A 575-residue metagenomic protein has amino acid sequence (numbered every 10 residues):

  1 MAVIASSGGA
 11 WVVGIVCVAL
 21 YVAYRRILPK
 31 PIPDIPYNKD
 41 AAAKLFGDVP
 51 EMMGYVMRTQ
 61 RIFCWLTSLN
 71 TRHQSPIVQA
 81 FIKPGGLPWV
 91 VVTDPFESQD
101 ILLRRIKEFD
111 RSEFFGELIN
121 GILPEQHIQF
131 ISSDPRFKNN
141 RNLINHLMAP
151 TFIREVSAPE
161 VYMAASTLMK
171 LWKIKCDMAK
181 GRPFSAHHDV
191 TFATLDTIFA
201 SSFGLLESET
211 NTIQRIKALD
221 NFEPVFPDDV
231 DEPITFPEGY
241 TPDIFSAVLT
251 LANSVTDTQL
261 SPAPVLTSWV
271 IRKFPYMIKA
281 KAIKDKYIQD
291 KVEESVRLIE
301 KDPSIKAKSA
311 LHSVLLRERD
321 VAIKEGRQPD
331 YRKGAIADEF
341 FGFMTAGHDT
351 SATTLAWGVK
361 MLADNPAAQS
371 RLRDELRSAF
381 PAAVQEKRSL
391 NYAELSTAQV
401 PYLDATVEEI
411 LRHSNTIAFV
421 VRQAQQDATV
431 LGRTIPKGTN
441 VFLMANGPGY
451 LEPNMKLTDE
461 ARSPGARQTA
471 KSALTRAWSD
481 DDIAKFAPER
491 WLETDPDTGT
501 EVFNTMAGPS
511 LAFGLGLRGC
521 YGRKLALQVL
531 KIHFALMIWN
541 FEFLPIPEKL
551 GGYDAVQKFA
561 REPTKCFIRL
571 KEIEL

Functional and structural regions predicted by a protein language model:
V3-Q126, P135-N139, Y162-T167, K437 (+1 more regions): N-terminal membrane-proximal hinge/A-helix region immediately C-terminal to the signal-anchor transmembrane segment
Y55-T71, S389-L431, E452: Conserved cytochrome P450 K-helix E-x-x-R motif and the immediately C-terminal K′/meander segment
E113-E117, V156-L355: Cytochrome P450 heme-thiolate monooxygenase catalytic core
Y240, D364-T416, P436-T439: Cytochrome P450 I-helix active-site segment
T350-A363, H533: Short, small-residue alpha-helix embedded
P366-Q369, M506-P509, L515, R523-P563: Cytochrome P450 heme-binding "Cys pocket" and the immediately downstream C-terminal segment
N446-T500: Conserved cytochrome P450 K-helix/beta-meander segment immediately N-terminal to the heme-binding cysteine loop
